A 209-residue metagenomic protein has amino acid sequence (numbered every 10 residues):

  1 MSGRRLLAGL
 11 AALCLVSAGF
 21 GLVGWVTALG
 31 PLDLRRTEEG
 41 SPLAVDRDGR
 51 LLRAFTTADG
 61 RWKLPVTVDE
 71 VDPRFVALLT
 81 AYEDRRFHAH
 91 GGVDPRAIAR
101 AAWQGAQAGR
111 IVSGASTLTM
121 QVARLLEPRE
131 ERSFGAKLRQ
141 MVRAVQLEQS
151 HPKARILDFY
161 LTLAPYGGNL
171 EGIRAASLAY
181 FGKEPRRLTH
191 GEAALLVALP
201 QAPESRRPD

Functional and structural regions predicted by a protein language model:
M1-R47, A106: N-terminal type II signal-anchor transmembrane helix that functions as the membrane-insertion/stop-transfer segment
R5-G9, P73-R74, A136-Q140: Residue-level signature of transmembrane alpha-helical entry/exit and packing/kink sites in multi-pass membrane
A11-C14, S41, D72, A198-D209: Extended, non-catalytic substrate-recognition/exosite surfaces adjacent to catalytic cores, especially in enzymes
G21, R110-D209: Non-catalytic, structured segments within soluble enzyme domains
A28-G30, D59-V68, A81-Y82, M141-V142: N-terminal post-signal-peptidase region of extra-cytosolic proteins
R36-T37, T67-L118, E171-F181, R186-A198: Flexible, acidic/glycine-enriched loop-and-adjacent beta/alpha segments that face the extracytoplasmic/periplasmic side
E38-V71: Short extracytoplasmic
G49, D84-R85, T162: Alpha-to-beta junction loops
